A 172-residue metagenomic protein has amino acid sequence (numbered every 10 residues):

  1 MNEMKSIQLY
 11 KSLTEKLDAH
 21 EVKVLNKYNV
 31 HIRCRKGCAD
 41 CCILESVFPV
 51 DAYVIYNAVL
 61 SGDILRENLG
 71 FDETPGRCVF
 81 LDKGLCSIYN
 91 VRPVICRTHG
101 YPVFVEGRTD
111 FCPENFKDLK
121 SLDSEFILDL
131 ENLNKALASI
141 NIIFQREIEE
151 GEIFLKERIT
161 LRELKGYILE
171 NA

Functional and structural regions predicted by a protein language model:
M1-K36, D40, S46-A172: Short loop/turn segments that flank or connect secondary-structure elements
